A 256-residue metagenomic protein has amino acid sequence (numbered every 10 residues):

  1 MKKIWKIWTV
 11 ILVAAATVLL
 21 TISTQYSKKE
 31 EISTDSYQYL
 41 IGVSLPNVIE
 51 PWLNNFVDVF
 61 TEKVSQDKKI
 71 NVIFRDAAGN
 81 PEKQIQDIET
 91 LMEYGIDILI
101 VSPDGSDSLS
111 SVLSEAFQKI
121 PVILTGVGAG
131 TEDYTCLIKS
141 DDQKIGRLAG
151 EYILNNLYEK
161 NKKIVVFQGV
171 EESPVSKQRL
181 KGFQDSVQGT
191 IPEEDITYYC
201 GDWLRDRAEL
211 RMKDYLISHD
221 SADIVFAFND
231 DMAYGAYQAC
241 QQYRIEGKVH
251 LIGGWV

Functional and structural regions predicted by a protein language model:
M1-Q38, S114, Q118: Short, low-complexity disordered leader/linker segments with a strong preference for bacterial N-terminal type II
L40-V59, K63, D67, I73-Q86 (+3 more regions): Extracytoplasmic "Venus flytrap"
G42-L45, F60, L148-I191, T197-Y198: An alpha-beta-alpha
F74-D76, A129-L154, V166-V170, Y198: Short beta-strand elements at the ligand-binding edges of bilobed clamshell
Q84, I138-I164, Q178, R207-E209 (+2 more regions): Hydrophobic alpha-helical segments within soluble ligand-binding/sensing domains
L91-I96, N156-K160, Y215-S221: Glycine-rich phosphate-binding loop signature in dinucleotide/nucleotide-binding domains
V101-F117, V122, F183, T197 (+1 more regions): Hydrophobic alpha-helical
G105-K144, K163: Flexible loop/hinge segments that line or gate small-molecule binding clefts
